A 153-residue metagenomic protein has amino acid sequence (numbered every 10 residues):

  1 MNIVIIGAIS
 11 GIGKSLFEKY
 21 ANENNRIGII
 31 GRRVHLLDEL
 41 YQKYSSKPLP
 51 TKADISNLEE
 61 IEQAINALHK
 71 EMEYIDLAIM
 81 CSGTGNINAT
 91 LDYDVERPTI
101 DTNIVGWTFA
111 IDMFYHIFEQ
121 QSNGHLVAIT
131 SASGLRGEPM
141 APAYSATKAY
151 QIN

Functional and structural regions predicted by a protein language model:
I9-S10: Conserved glycine-rich cofactor-binding loop
Y44-E59: Rossmann-fold cofactor-recognition segment
C81-I87: Conserved NAD(P)H cofactor-binding loop of Rossmann-fold oxidoreductase domains
A89-D101: Short alpha-helical oligomerization interface
I111, T147: Active-site helix of classical SDR
S131: Residue(s) in the substrate-gating loop at a strand-loop-helix junction that position the organic substrate next
R136-P142: Active-site loop immediately N-terminal to the catalytic Tyr-X3-Lys motif of short-chain dehydrogenase/reductase
